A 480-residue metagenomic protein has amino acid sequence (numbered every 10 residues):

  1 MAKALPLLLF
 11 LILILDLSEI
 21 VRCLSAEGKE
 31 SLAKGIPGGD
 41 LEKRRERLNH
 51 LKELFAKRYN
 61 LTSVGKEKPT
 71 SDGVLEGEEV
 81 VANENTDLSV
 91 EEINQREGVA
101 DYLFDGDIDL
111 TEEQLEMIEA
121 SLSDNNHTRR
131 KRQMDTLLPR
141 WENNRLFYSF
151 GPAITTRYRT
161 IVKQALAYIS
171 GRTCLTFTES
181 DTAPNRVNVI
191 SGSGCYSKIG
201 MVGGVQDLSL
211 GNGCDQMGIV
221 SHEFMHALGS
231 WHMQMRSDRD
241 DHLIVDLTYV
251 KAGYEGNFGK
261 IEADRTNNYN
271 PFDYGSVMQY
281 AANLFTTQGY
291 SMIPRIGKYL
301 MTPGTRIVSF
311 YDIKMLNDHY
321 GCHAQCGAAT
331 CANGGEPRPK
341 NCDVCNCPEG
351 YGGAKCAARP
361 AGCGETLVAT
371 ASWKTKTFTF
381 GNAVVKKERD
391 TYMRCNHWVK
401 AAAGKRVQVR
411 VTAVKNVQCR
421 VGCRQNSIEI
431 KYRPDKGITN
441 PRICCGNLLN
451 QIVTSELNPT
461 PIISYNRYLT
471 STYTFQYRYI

Functional and structural regions predicted by a protein language model:
A2-L7, A26, A328-I480: Domain-level representation of secreted and single-pass membrane ectodomains enriched in extracellular protease systems
A2-P152: Primarily auto-inhibitory N-terminal propeptides
L5, E19, I154, S170-T173 (+10 more regions): Eukaryotic basic, amphipathic alpha-helical target segments in cytosolic regions
D16, F147-S149, T176, N188 (+9 more regions): Beta-strand cores of modular interaction/reader domains in eukaryotic scaffold and signaling proteins, especially PDZ
A120-E142, F150-N283, Y392, G404: Metzincin-family zinc-dependent endopeptidase catalytic domain
A153-I154, T182, S193-C195, W231-M233 (+7 more regions): Acidic glycine-/aspartate-rich tracts in secreted/extracellular proteins
K163-S170, S221, H226, Q279 (+6 more regions): Amphipathic alpha-helical interaction motifs in eukaryotic regulatory proteins
R239-N346, G352-A361: Metalloprotease/metallohydrolase-associated module, dominated by Zn2+-dependent proteases
